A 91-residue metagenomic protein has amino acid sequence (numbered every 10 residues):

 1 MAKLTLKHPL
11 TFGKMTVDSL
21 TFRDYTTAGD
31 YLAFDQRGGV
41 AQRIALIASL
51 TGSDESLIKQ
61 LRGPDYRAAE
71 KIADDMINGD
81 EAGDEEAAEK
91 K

Functional and structural regions predicted by a protein language model:
M1-D18, D24, A28, Q60-K91: Charged interaction scaffolds used for protein-protein
A28-L57: Acidic, aromatic-enriched beta-alpha/helix-loop junctions
